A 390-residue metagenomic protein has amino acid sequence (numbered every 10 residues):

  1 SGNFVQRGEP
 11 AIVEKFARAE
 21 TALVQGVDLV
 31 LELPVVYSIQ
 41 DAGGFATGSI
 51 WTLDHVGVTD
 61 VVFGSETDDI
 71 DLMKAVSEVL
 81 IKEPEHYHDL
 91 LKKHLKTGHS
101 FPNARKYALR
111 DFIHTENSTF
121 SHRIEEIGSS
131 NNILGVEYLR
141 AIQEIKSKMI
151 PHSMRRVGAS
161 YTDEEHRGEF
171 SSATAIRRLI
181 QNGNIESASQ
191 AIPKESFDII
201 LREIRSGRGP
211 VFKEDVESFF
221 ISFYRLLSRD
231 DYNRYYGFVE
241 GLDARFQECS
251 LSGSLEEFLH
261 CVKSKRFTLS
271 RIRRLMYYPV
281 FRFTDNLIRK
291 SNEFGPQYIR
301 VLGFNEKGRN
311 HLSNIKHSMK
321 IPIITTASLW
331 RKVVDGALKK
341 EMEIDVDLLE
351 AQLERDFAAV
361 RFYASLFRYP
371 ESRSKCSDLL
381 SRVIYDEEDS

Functional and structural regions predicted by a protein language model:
S1-R18: N-terminal catalytic cores of NTP/NDP-binding nucleotidyl/phosphoryl-transfer enzymes
N3, A19-T21, D60, D345: Functionally constrained cores in energy, signaling, and assembly domains
I12-F16, V24, I39-T47: Generic alpha-helical scaffold signal
F16-R18, A22, D68, I176: Short, charge-rich amphipathic segments
E20, V24-P34: A glycine-rich helix N-cap at a beta->alpha junction
L33-S390: Active-site cores that bind ATP or allylic diphosphates and position pyrophosphate for catalysis
